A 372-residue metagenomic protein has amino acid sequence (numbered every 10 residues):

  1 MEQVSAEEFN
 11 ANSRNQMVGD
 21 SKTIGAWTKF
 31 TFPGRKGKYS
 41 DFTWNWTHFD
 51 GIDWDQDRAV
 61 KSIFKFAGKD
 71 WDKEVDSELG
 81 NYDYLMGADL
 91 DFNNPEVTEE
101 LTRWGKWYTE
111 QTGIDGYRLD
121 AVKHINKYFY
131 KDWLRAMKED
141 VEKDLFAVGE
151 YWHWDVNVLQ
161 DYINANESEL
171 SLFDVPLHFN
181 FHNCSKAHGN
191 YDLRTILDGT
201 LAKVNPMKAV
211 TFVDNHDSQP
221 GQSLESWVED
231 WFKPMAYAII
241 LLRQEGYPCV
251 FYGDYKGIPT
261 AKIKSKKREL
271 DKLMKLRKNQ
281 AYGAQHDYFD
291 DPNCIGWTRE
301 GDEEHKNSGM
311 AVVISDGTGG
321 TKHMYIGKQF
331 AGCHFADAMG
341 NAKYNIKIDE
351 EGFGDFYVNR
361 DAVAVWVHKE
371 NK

Functional and structural regions predicted by a protein language model:
M1-W46, D50, R103-K372: Active-site-proximal helices and loops of the catalytic beta/alpha 8
F42, I52-V60: Glycine-rich nucleotide/cofactor/substrate-binding loop typically near the N-terminus or early in the first domain
A59-W71, D89-T98, L193-N205, V228-A236: Phosphate-binding glycine-rich loops and adjacent basic patches that engage nucleotide phosphates, nucleic-acid
K65-Q111, V122: Active-site-adjacent "subsite" loops/lids of carbohydrate-active enzymes
